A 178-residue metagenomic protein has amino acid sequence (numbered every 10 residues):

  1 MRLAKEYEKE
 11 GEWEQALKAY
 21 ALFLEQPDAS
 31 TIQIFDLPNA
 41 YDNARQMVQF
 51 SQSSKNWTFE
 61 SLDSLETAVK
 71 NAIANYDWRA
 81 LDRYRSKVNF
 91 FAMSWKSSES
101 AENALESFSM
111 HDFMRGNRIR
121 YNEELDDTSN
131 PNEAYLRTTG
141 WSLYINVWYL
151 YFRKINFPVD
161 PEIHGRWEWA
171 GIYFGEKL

Functional and structural regions predicted by a protein language model:
M1-L3, Y7-Q15, R118-L178: Exposed beta-sheet edge and beta->alpha loop/turn motif
M1-S51: Alpha-helical protein-protein interaction scaffolds
A4-E6, V69-A72: Conserved small-residue packing positions in alpha-helical repeats and bundles
E10, A74-D77: Charged, alpha-helical scaffolding/interaction elements associated with membrane systems
W13, A29, W78-R79, F90-F91: A general structural signal for well-ordered secondary-structure junctions
Q26, A72-N75: Surface-exposed polar/charged interaction patches
L37-N43, E60-A68, A80-T139: Short solvent-exposed beta->alpha transition segments
Q49-S61: Terminal, non-catalytic domain-edge segments
